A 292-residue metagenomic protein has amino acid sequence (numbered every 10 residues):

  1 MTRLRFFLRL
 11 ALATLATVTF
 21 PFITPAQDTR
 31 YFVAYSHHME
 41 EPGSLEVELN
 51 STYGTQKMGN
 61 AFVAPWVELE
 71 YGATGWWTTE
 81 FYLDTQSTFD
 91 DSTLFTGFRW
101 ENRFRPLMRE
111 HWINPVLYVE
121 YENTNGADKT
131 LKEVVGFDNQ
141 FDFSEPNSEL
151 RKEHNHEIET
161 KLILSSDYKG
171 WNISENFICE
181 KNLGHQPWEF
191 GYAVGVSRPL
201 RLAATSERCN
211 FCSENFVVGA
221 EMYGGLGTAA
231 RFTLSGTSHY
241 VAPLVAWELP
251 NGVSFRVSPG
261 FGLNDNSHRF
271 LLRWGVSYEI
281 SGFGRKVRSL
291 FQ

Functional and structural regions predicted by a protein language model:
M1-R30, F283-Q292: Cleavable N-terminal export/targeting peptides
A26-Q292: Transmembrane beta-barrel domains of Gram-negative outer membranes and organellar outer membranes
